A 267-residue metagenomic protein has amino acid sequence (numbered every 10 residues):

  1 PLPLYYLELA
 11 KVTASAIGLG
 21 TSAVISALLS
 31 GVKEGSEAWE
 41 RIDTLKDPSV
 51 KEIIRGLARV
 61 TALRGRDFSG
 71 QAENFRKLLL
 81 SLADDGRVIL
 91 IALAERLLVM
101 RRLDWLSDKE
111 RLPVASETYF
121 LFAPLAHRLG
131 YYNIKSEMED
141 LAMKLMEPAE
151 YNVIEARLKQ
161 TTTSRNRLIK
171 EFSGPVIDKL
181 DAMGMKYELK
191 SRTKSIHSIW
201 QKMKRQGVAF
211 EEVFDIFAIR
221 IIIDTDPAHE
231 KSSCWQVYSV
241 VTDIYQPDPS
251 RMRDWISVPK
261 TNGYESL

Functional and structural regions predicted by a protein language model:
P1-L7, K11-V12, A62-R66, G70-I89 (+1 more regions): Nucleic-acid processing machinery
P1-R41: Alpha-helical phosphate/pyrophosphate-handling elements in metalloenzyme active cores
S15, L29, G56, V240-D243: Residues within well-ordered alpha-helical secondary structure of globular protein domains
S15-A16, D43-L45, L80-L82: Short, charge-rich binding segments
A16-G18, I89-A92: Helix-boundary capping/turn motifs
S22, K51-E52, V88: Structural motif
S26-R59, L112, Y131: Hydrophobic or amphipathic alpha-helical targeting/insertion segments
